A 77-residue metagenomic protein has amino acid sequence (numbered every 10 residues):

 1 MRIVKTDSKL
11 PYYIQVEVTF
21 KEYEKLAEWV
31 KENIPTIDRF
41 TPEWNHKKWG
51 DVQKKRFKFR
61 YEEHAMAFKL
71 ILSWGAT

Functional and structural regions predicted by a protein language model:
M1-V52: The feature represents the first ordered module of a protein
K47-T77: Short, compact, well-ordered microdomains
